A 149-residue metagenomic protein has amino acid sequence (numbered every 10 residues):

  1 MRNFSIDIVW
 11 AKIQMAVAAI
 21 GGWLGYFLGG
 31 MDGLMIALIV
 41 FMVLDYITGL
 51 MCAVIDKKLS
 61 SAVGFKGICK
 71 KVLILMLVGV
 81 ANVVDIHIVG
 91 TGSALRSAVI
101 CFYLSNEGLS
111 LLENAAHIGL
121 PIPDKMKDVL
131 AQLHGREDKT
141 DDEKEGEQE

Functional and structural regions predicted by a protein language model:
M1-K12, S105-E149: Membrane-proximal cytosolic segments adjacent to transmembrane helices
I13-Y26: Alpha-helical phosphate/pyrophosphate-handling elements in metalloenzyme active cores
W23-M35, I86-L95: Helix-coil boundary and interhelical linker segments in multi-pass alpha-helical membrane proteins
G29-I47, V63-I68: Loop-to-helix transition at the N-terminal end of transmembrane alpha-helices
L38-G49, I74-N82, F102-S110: Alpha-helical transmembrane segments of multi-pass membrane proteins
A53-V63, N114-I122: A cytosolic-side transmembrane-helix exit/cap motif
D56-V78: Juxtamembrane helix-capping/reentrant segments at transmembrane boundaries
K66, V89-G90, S97, H117 (+1 more regions): Selective transmembrane helix interface/packing segments
